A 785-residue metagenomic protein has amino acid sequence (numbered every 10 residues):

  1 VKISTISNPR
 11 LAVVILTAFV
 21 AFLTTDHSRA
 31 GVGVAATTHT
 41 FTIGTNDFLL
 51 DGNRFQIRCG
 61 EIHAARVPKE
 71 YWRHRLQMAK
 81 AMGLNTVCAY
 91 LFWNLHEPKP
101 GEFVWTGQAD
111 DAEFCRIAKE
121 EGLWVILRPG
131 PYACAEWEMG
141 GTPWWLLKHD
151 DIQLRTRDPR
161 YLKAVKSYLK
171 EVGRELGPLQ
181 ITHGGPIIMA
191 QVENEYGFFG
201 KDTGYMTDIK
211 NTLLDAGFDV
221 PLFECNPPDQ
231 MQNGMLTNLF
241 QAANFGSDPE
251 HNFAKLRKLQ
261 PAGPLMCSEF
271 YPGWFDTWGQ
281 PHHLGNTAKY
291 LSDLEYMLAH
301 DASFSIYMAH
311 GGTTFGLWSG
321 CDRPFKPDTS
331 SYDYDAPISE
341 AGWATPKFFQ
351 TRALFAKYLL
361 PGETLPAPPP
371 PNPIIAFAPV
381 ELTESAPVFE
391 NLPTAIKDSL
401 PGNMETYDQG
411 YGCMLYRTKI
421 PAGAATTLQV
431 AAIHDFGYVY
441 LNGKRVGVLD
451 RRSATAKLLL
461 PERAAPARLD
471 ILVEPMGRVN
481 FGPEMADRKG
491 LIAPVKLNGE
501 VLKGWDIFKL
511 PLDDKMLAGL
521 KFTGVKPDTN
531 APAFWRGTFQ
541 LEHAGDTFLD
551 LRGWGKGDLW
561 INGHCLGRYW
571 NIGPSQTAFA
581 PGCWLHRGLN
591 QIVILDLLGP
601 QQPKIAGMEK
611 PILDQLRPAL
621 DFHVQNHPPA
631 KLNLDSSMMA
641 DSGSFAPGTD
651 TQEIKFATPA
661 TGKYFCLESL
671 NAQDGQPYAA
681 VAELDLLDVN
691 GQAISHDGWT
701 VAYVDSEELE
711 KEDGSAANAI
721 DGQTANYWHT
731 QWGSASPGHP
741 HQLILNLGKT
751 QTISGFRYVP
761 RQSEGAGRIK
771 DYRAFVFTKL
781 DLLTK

Functional and structural regions predicted by a protein language model:
G31-T86: N-terminal carbohydrate-binding accessory modules
W72-E138, K210-D215: Aromatic-lined substrate-binding rim segments of carbohydrate-active enzymes
G101-G107, E120, P131-R155, M206 (+4 more regions): Aromatic- and acidic-residue-enriched segments that line the glycan-binding/catalytic groove of carbohydrate-active
K163-N233: Active-site neighborhood of glycoside hydrolase catalytic domains
D215, G246-S339, W343, Q350 (+1 more regions): Catalytic-core region of carbohydrate-active enzymes that cleave or remodel glycosidic bonds
A395-S399, N562, P628-G662, Q673-I753 (+2 more regions): Disordered, acidic Ser/Thr/Pro-rich linker "stalks" and the adjacent N-terminal cap of the next globular domain
T426-Y440, L469, F539-N562, Y569-W570 (+1 more regions): Aromatic-lined ligand-binding clefts that engage carbohydrates, nucleic acids, or primary amines
I471-M476, I594-P600, E668-G675, R761: Short beta-strand-plus-loop segments that form exposed binding edges in beta-rich domains
